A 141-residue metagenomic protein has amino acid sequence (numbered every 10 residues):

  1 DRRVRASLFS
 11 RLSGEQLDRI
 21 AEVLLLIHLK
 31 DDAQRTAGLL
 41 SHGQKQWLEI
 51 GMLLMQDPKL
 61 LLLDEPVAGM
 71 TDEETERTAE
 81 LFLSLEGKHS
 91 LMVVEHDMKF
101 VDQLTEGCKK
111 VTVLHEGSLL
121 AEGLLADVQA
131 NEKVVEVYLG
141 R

Functional and structural regions predicted by a protein language model:
R3-D32, T36, E80: Conserved ABC ATPase "signature" region
D57: Conserved catalytic motifs of ABC-family nucleotide-binding domains
L61-E65: Catalytic Walker B motif of ABC-type/P-loop ATPase nucleotide-binding domains
T75-G87, D102: Helical segment within the ABC ATPase nucleotide-binding domain
H89-H96: Conserved H-loop
E122-G123: ABC ATPase "signature
